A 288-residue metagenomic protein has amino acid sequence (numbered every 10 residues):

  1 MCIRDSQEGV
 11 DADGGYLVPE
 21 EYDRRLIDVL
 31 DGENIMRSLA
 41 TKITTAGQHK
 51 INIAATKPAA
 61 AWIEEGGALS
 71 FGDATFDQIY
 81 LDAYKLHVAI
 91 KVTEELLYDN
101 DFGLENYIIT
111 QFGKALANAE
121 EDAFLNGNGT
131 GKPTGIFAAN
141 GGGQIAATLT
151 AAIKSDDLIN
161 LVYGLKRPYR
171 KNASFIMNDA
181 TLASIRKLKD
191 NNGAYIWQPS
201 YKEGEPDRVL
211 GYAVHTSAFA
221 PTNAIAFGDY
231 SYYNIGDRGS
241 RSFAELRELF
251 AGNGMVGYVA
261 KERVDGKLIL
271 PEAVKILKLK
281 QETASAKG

Functional and structural regions predicted by a protein language model:
M1, Q48, M255-G257: A generic structural signal for beta-strand entry/edge sites
M1-Y16, K278-G288: Intrinsically disordered, low-complexity terminal tails
R4-N172, R186, A194, Y201-R208 (+3 more regions): Acidic/polar, low-complexity extended loops/arms that serve as protein-protein interfaces in large oligomeric shells
D77-A83, N106-I109, G113, K189-G288: Sequence/fold signature of self-assembling virion shell proteins
